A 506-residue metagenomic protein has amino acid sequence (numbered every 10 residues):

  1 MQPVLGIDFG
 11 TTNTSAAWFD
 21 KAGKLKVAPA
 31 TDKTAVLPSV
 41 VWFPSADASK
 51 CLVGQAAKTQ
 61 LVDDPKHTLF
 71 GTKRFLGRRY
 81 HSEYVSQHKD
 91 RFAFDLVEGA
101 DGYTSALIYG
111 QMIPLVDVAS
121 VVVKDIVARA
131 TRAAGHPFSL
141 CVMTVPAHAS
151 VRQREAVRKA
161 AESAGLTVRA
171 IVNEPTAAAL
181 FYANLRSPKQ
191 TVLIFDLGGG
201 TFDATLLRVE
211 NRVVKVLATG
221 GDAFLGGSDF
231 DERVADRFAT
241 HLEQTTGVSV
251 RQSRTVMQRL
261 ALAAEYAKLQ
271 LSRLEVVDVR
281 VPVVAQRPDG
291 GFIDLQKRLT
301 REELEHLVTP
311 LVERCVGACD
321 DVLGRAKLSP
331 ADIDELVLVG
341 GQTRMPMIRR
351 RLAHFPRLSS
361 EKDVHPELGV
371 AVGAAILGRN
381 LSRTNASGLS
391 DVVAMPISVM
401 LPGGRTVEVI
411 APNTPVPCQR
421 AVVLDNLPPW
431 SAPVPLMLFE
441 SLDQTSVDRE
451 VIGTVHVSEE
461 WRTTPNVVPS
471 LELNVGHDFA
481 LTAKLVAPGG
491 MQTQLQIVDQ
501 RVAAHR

Functional and structural regions predicted by a protein language model:
M1-Q87, A100, V121, A128-R506: Oxyanion-binding/catalytic loops of NTP- or PPi-dependent enzymes
D90-A106: Short acidic, low-complexity segments enriched in Ser/Thr/Gly/Pro
Y109-D117: Conserved AMP-binding/adenylate-forming core of the ANL superfamily
